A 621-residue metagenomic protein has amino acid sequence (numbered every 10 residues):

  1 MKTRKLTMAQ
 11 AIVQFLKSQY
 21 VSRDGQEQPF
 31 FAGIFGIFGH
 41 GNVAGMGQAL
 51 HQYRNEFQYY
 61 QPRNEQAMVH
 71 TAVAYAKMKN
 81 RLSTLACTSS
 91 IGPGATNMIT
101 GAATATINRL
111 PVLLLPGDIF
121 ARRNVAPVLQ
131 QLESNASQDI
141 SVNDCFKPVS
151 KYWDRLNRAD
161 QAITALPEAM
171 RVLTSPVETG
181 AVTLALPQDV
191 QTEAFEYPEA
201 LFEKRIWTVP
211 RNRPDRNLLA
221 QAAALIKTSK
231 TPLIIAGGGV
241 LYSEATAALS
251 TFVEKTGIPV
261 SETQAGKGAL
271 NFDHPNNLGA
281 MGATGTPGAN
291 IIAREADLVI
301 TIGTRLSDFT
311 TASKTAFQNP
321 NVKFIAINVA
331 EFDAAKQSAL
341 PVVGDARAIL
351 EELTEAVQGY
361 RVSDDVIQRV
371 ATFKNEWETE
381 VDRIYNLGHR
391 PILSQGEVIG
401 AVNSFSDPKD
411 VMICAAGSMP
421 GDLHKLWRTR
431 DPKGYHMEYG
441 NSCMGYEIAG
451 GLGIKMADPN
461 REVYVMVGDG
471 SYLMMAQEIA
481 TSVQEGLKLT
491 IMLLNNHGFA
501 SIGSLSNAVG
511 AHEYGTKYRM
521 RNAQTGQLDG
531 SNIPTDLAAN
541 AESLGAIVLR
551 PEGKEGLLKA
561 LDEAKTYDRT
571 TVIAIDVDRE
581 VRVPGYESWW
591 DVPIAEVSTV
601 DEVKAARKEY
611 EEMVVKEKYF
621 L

Functional and structural regions predicted by a protein language model:
K2-D365, A401, F405-P408, K488-I491 (+3 more regions): N-terminal alpha/beta PP-like core and its mobile active-site loop of ThDP/TPP-dependent enzymes
Q10, Q28, S243, S250 (+9 more regions): Conserved structured core elements
F35, G237-L241, L387-R390, G468-G470: Conserved short loop/turn motifs at secondary-structure junctions
I37-M46, L50, K374-A449, I454: Active-site diphosphate/adenylate-binding microenvironment
V125-S137, A334-A335, V343, L350-E351 (+2 more regions): Thiamine diphosphate
P148-R155, R205, E376-R390, Q524: Short glycine/proline- and acidic residue-enriched helix-loop micro-motifs that form flexible lids or anion-recognition
T183-T192, R369-E378, E580: A short, charged, Gly/Pro-tolerant segment at domain boundaries
A185, I413-A415, A574: Short beta-strand segments
